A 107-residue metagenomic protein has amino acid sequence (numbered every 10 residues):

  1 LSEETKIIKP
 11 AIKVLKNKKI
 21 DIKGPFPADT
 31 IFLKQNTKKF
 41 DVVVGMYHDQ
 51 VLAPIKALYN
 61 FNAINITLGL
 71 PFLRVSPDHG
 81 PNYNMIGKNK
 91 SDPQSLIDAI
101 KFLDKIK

Functional and structural regions predicted by a protein language model:
L1-I8, K34-V42: Short glycine/threonine-rich loop-to-helix capping motif typified by GTGT followed within a few residues by an Asp-Pro
L1-P25: Glycine-rich phosphate/diphosphate-binding loop of Rossmann-like nucleotide-binding domains
I20-N36: S-adenosyl-L-methionine/SAH cofactor-binding core of RNA-modifying enzymes
G45: Redox-cofactor binding/interface segments in oxidoreductases and associated redox assembly factors
H48-A53: Short glycine-rich anion-binding loops that position phosphate/pyrophosphate groups of nucleotides and phosphorylated
I55-F61: Short, surface-exposed loop/helix-turn segments at secondary-structure junctions that function as lids/hinges flanking
Y59, G69-L70: Nucleotide-sugar donor-binding patch of glycosyltransferase catalytic domains
I64, P71-K107: C-terminal functional extensions of proteins
